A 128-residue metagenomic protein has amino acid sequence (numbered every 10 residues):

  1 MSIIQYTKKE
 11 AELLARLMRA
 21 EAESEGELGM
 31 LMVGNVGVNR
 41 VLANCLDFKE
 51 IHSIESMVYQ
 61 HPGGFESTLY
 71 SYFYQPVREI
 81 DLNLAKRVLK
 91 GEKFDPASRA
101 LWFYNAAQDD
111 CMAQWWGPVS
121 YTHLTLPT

Functional and structural regions predicted by a protein language model:
M1-L69, D109: Cell-wall polysaccharide-cleaving catalytic domain and substrate-binding groove, primarily in peptidoglycan/chitin
K9, L46-W115, L124: Terminal helix-to-tail segments of small alpha-helical proteins
M32-N35, W116-Y121: Short, surface-exposed, charged loop/turn segments at secondary-structure junctions
V38-V41, L89, L126: Generic helix-packing signal
T122-T128: Conserved small/polar residues in nucleotide/adenosyl-binding loops
